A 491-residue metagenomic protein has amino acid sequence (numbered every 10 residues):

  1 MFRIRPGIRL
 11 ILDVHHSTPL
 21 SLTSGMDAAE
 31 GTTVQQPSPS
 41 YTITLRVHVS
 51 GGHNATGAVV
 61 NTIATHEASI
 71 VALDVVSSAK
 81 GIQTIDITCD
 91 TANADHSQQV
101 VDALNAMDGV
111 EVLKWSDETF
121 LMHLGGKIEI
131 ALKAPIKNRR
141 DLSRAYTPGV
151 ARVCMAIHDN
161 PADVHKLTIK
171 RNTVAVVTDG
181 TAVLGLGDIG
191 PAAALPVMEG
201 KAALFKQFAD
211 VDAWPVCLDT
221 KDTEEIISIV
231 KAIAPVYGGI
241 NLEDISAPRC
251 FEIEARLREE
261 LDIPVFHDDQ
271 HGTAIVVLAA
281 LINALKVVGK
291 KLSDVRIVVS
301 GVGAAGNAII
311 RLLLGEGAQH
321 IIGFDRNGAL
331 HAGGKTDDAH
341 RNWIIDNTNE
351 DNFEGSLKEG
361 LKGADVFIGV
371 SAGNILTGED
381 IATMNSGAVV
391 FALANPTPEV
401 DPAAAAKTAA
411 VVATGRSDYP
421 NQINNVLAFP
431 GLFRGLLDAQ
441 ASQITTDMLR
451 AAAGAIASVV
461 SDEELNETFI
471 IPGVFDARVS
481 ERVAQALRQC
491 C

Functional and structural regions predicted by a protein language model:
L12, L22, D27-L124: A conserved regulatory-domain signal marking ACT and ACT-like small-molecule sensing domains and adjacent regulatory
V14-H16: Short hydrophobic alpha-helical segments enriched in small aliphatic residues
D108, A209, E260-L261, G317 (+2 more regions): Short, structured coil segments at secondary-structure junctions
V112-V295: Glycine/serine-rich phosphate-binding loop and adjoining beta1-alpha1 elements at the start of nucleotide-handling
L184, P191-A209, L261, H267 (+2 more regions): Glycine-rich phosphate/diphosphate-binding loop of Rossmann-like nucleotide-binding domains
P264, D268-D269, V288, A392-C491: Adenosine-phosphate binding glycine-rich loop
N342-V411, R416-P420: Rossmann-like adenosine-cofactor binding region
